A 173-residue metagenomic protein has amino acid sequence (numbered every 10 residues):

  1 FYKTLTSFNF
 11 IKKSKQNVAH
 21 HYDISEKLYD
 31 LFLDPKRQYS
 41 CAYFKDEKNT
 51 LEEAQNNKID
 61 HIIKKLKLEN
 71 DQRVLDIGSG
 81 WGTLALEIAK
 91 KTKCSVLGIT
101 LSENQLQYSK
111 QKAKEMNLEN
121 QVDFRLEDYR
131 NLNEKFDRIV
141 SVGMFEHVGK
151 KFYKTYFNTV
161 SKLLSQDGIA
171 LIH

Functional and structural regions predicted by a protein language model:
F1-L31: N-terminal auxiliary segments of SAM/dcSAM-dependent transferases
D71-G78: Conserved class I S-adenosyl-L-methionine
W81-T92: Conserved SAM-binding loop of SAM-dependent methyltransferases across substrates and taxa, primarily the Class I
S109-K110: Conserved SAM-binding loop
R130-I139: A short acidic, Gly/Pro-enriched loop at the edge of an enzyme's catalytic core that lines a small-molecule cofactor
V140-F145: A conserved beta-strand element that flanks and buttresses the S-adenosyl-L-methionine
K154-D167: A short glycine-rich, Lys/Arg-flanked "PGG" loop and its adjoining helix->strand segment in the class I
D167-H173: Conserved beta-strand signature within the Rossmann-like core of class I S-adenosyl-L-methionine
